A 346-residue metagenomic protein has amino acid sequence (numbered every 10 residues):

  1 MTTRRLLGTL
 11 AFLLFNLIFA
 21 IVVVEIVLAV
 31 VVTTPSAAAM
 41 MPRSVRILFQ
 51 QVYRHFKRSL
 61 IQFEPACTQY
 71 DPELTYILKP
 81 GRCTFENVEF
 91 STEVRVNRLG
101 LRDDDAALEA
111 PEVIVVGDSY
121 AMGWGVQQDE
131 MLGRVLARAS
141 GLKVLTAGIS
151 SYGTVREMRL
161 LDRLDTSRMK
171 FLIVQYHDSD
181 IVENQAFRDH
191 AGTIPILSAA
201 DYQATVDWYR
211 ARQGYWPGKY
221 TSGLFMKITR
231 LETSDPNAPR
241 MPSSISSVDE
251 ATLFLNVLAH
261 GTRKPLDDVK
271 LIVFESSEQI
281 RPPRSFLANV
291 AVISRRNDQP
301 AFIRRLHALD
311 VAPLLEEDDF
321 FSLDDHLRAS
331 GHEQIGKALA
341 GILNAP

Functional and structural regions predicted by a protein language model:
L10-V27: Hydrophobic membrane-insertion alpha-helices, especially the h-region of bacterial N-terminal signal peptides
F12, L28, L323-P346: Histidine-centered active-site loop/cap adjacent to the catalytic His in serine esterases/O-acetyl transfer systems
L13, V116-G117, Q175, I272-F274: Short hydrophobic segments within beta-strands
S36-R138, V311-D319: Membrane/wall-proximal cationic-aromatic binding patches
M122-S198: Conserved SGNH/GDSL esterase-like catalytic core that processes O-acyl groups on lipids and polysaccharides
T154, M158, V248, T252-L255 (+1 more regions): Short, amphipathic alpha-helical "lid/cap" segments that border enzyme active or binding sites
H177-Q299, I303, V311-F321: Serine-dependent acyl-ester chemistry module
